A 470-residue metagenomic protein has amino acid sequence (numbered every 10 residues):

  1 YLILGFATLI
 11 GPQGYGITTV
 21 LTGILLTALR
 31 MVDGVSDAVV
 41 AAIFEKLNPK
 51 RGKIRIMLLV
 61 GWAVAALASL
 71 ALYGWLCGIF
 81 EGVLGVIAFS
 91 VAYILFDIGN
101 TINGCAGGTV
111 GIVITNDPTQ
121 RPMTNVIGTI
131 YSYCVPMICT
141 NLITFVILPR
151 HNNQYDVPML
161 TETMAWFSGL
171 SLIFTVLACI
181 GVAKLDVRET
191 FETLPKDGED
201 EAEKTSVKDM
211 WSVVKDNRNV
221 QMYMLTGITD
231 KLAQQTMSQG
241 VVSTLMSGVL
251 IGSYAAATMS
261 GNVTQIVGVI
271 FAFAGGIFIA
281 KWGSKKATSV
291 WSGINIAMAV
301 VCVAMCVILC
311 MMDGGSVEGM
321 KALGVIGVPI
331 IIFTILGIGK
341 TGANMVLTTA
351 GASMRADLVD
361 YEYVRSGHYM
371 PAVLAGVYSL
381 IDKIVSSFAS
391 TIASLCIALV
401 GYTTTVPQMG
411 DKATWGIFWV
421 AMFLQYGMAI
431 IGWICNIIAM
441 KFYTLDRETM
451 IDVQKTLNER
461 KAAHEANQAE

Functional and structural regions predicted by a protein language model:
Y1-V32, M222-I251, A257, S390: Helix-loop boundary and gating motifs at the non-cytosolic
L9, Q13, P136-V157, S386-G416: Transmembrane alpha-helix termini and helix-breaking/packing motifs in multi-pass membrane transporters
T22-L47, M137, N262-A274: Central cavity-lining transmembrane alpha-helices of secondary-active solute carriers, predominantly the Major
V32-G34, A65, N125-I147, T264-G268 (+1 more regions): Glycine-rich segments within core transmembrane alpha-helices of 12-TM secondary carriers
K46-A63, A280-I296, R365-Y369: Cytoplasmic membrane-interface "Motif A"-like loop-to-helix N-cap segments of 12-TM Major Facilitator Superfamily
M57-G82, I294-I326: C-terminal ends and interior cores of transmembrane alpha-helices in multi-pass membrane transporters/permeases
A68-G104, V317-T348, M354: Hydrophobic core of transmembrane alpha-helices in multi-pass small-molecule transporters, especially MFS/SLC-type
I79-S90, I102-Y254, T414-G416, A421-E470: Intracellular loop-helix junctions on the cytosolic face of multi-pass helical membrane proteins
